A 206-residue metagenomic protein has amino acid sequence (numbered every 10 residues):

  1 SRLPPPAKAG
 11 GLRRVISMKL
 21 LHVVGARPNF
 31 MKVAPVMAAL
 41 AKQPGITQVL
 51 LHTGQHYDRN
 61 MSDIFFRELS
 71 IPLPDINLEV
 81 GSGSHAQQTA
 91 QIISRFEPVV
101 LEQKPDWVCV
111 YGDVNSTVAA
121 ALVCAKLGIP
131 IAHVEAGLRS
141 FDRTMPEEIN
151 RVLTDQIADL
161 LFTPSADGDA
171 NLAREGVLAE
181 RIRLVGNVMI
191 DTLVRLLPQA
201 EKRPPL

Functional and structural regions predicted by a protein language model:
S1-S17: Intrinsic disorder/low-complexity segments
L21-V24, F30-A39, F65, N77-L178: Active-site and donor-binding regions of nucleotide-sugar-utilizing enzymes
A41-Q43, A90-S94, P98-Q103, R183-L184 (+1 more regions): PLP-dependent amino-acid enzyme catalytic core
Q43-V49: A generic structural motif
V49-Q55: Short internal beta-strands
L50, D75-N77, I131, R181-L184: Conserved beta-strand scaffold positions in the cores of enzyme catalytic domains, especially in NTP/NDP-utilizing
Q55-P72: N-terminal beta-loop-helix "entrance" segment that forms/cooperates in small-molecule cofactor or anionic ligand
H56-N60, E79, I157-L206: A nucleotide-sugar donor-handling region in carbohydrate enzymes
